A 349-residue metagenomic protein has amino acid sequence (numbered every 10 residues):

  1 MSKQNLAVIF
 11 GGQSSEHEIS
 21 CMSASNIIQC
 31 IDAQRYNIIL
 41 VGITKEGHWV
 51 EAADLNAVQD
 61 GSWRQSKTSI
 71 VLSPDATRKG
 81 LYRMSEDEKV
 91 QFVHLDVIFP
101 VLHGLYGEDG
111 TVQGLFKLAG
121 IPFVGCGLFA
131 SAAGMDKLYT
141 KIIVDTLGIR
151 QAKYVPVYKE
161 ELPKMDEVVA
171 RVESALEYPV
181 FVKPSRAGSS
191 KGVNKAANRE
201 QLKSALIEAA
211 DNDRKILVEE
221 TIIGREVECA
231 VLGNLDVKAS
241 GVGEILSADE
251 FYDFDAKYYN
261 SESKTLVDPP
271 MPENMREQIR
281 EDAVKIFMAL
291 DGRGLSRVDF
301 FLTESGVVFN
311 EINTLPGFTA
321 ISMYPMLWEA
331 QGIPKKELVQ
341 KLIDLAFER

Functional and structural regions predicted by a protein language model:
M1-F129, A133-M135, Y139, T146 (+1 more regions): ATP-binding N-terminal substructure of ATP-dependent carboxylate-amine bond-forming enzymes
S2-Q4, I9-Q13, P272-R349: ATP-dependent carboxylate activation and anion-phosphoryl transfer catalytic cores that bind Mg-ATP to form
S20, Q151-P156, V180-I207, E226-E228: Glycine-rich phosphate-binding loop of ATP-grasp-fold ATP-dependent ligases
N37, P122, R150, K215 (+1 more regions): Residue-level detector of anion-binding/catalytic polar loops
D54-A57, Y252-Y259, T314: Short, flexible, mixed-charge acidic loops at enzyme active sites
V144-D145, V172-S190, R214-I223, V227: ATP-grasp fold ATP-binding core
N194-E281, L302, G306-V308: Phosphate-binding site of ATP-dependent enzymes
